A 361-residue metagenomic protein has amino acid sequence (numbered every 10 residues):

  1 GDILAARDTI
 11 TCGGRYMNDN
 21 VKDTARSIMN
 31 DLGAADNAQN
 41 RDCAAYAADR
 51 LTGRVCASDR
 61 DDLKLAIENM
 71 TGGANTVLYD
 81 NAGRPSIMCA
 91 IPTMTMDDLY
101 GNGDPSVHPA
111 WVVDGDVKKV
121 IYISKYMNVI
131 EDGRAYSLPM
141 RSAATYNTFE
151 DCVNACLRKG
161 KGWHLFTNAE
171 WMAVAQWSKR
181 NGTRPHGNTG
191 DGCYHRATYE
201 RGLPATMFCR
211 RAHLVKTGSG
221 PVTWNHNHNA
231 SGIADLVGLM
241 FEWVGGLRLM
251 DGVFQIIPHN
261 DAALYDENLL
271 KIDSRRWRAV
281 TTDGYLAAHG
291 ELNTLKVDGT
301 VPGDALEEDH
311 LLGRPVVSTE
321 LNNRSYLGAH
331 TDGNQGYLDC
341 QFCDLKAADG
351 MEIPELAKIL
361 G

Functional and structural regions predicted by a protein language model:
R7, N18-D31, N40-L51: Amphipathic alpha-helical segments in structured regions that serve as interaction surfaces
L32-G33, D49, M172, A197-L214 (+5 more regions): C-terminal, surface-exposed recognition/capping segments
L32-G33, D49-V77: Charged, compositionally biased non-catalytic regions
I67, N75-G162, D251-G313, R324: Extracellular adhesion/carbohydrate-recognition regions
V107-L236, Y265-E267: Short aromatic-cysteine micro-motif
K179-P185, R248, Q255-H259: Short secondary-structure boundary/capping segments
